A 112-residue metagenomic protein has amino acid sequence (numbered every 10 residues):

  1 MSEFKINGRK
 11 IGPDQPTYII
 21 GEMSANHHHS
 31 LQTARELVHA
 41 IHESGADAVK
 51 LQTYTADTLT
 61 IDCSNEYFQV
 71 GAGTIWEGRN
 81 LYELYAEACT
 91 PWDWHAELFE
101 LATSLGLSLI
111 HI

Functional and structural regions predicted by a protein language model:
M1-I20: N-terminal amphipathic alpha-helix/helix-capping segment at the start of soluble metabolic enzymes
D14-T17, G45-D47, L105-S108: Short, well-ordered coil/turn segments that N-cap beta-strands
E22, I41: Conserved, mostly hydrophobic/aromatic
S30-A40: Short, acidic/polar
A34, P91, H95: Aromatic/hydrophobic pocket-lining residues that form the small-molecule binding cavity in soluble enzyme cores
H42, A96-T103: Surface-exposed amphipathic alpha-helices with a cationic face
D47-E87: Glycine-rich, proline-tolerant flexible connector loops at the mouths of alpha/beta enzymes
H111-I112: Conserved small/polar residues in nucleotide/adenosyl-binding loops
